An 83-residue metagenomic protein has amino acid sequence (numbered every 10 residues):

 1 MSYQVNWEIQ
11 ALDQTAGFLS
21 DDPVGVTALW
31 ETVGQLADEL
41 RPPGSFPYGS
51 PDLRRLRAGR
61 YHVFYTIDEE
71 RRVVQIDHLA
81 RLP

Functional and structural regions predicted by a protein language model:
M1-V5, S20-V26, R57-H62, T66-P83: Enriched for short, Lys/Arg-rich terminal
D13, T27, E31-G34: Replace "anionic and nucleotidyl ligands
D13-D21: Surface-exposed, Lys/Arg-rich phosphate-binding patches that contact polyanionic backbones
E31-R57: A short, surface-exposed loop/turn module that caps and links secondary-structure elements
